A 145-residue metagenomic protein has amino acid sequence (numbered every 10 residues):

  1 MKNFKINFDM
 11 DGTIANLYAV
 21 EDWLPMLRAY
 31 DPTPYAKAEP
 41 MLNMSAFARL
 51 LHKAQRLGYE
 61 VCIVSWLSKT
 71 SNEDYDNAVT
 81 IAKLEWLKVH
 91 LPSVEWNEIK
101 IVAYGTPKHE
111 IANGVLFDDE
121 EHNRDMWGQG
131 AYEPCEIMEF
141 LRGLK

Functional and structural regions predicted by a protein language model:
M1-N3, G58, N113: A general structural motif
K5-N7, D11-W86, H90: Alpha-helical substrate-recognition element adjacent to the catalytic core
Y18, L67, G105, E120-E121: Short, flexible active-site-adjacent loop segments at beta-strand->alpha-helix junctions, enriched in small/polar
L57-G58, K88-E98, G128-P134: Structural alpha-beta junctions
V64, I101-Y104, P134-C135: Conserved beta-strand termini and adjacent loop/short-helix elements that scaffold enzyme active sites in alpha/beta
E73-D74, P107-V115, R142-G143: Short, solvent-exposed polar/charged micro-motifs at secondary-structure junctions
L84, S93-G114: Donor nucleotide-activated moiety binding/catalytic core segment of transferases that use nucleotide-activated donors
G114-K145: Acidic, Mg2+-coordinating phosphoryl-transfer loop and its flanking beta/alpha structural elements, shared across
